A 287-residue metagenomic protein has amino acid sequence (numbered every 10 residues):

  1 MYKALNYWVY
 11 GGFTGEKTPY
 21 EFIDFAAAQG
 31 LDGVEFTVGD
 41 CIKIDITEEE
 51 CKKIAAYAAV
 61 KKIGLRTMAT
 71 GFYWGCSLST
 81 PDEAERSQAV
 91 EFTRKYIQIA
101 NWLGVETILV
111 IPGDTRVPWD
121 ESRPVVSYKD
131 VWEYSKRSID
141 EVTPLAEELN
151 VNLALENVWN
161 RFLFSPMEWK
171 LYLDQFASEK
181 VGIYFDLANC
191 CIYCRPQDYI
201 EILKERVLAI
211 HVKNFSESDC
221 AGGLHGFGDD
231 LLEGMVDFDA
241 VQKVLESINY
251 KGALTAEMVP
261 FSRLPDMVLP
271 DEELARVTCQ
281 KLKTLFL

Functional and structural regions predicted by a protein language model:
M1-D32, D140, P166-F185, N189-L287: Histidine-acidic metal/acid-base catalytic patches
M1-V9, T67-L78, D114-S122: N-terminal small/glycine-rich loop or linker at the start of catalytic domains across soluble metabolic enzymes
V9-G11, V38-D40, G71-W74, D114-R116 (+4 more regions): Active-site-proximal loop/turn and secondary-structure-junction residues that shape catalytic pockets, frequently
K17-D24, Y57-V60, L78-G182: Active-site acidic/histidine proton-transfer and metal-coordination neighborhood in alpha/beta enzyme cores
I23-D24, T47-K62, F92-G104, R195-E205 (+1 more regions): Short amphipathic alpha-helices and their capping/turn segments at secondary-structure boundaries
E35, T67, L109, A154 (+2 more regions): Conserved beta-strand positions in the central sheet of alpha/beta enzyme cores
E35-A55, P112-W119: Glycine-rich, proline-tolerant flexible connector loops at the mouths of alpha/beta enzymes
D40, W74-T80, R116-E121, I192-Y193 (+2 more regions): A short acidic, helix-capping loop that chelates divalent metal ions and anchors anionic groups
